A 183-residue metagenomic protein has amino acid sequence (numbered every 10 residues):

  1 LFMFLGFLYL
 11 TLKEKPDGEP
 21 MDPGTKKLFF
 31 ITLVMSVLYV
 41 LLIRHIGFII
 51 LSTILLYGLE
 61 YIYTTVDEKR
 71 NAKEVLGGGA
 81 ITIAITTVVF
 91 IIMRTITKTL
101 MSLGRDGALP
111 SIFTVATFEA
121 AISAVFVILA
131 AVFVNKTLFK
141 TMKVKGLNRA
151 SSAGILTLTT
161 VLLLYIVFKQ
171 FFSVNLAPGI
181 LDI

Functional and structural regions predicted by a protein language model:
L1-H45, Y63-I183: Flexible extramembrane loops and terminal tails that flank transmembrane helices in small membrane-associated subunits
I46-S52: Short, aromatic-rich membrane-interface segments at the entry and exit of alpha-helical transmembrane domains
T53-I62: Hydrophobic transmembrane alpha-helices of multi-pass, membrane-embedded glycosylation machinery
